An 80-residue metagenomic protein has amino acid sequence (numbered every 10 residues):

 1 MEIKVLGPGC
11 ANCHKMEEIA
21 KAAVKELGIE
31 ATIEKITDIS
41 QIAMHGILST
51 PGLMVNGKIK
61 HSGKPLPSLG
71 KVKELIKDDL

Functional and structural regions predicted by a protein language model:
M1-A22: Local sequence-structure signature of Cys/Sec-based thiol-disulfide redox active-site neighborhoods
L6, T32, S62: Active-site-adjacent beta-strand anchor residues
K15-E30, G57, K64: Iron-sulfur (Fe-S) cluster-binding segments and ferredoxin-like electron-carrier domains, especially [2Fe-2S]
A22, T32, T50, P67 (+1 more regions): Signature of N-terminal electron-transfer/Fe-S-associated modules in redox systems
I29-I39: Thiol-based oxidoreductase modules, predominantly thioredoxin-like and allied folds used for disulfide exchange
I42-A43: Catalytic cores of alpha/beta
G46-V55: Structural micro-motif
V55-L80: Non-catalytic, surface beta->alpha helical segment in thiol-disulfide oxidoreductase systems
